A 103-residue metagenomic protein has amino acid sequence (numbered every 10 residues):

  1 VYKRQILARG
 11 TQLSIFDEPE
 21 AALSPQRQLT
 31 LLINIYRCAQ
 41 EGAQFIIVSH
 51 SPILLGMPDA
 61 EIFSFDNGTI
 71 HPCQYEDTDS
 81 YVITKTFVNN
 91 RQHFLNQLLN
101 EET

Functional and structural regions predicted by a protein language model:
V1-Y2: Short, small-residue-biased leader/transition segments that mark boundaries at the very start of proteins
Q5-L7: Conserved alpha-helical segment in the helical subdomain of ABC-type ATPase nucleotide-binding domains
D17-P19: Walker B catalytic acidic pair
A21-S24: ABC ATPase nucleotide-binding domain "signature" loop
Q26-Q44, S51-T103: C-terminal lobe/lid and adjacent interdomain/linker elements of RecA-like ASCE P-loop ATPase modules
